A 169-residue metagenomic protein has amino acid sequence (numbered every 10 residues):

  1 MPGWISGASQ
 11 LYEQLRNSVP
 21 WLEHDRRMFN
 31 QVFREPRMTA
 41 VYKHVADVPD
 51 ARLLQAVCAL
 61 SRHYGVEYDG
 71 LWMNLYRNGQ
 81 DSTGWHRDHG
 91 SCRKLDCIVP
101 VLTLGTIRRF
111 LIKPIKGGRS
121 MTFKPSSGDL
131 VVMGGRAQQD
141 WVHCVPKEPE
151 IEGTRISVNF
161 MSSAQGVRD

Functional and structural regions predicted by a protein language model:
M1-D169: Non-heme Fe(II) oxygenase metal-center motifs and adjacent flexible, charged/small-residue loops
